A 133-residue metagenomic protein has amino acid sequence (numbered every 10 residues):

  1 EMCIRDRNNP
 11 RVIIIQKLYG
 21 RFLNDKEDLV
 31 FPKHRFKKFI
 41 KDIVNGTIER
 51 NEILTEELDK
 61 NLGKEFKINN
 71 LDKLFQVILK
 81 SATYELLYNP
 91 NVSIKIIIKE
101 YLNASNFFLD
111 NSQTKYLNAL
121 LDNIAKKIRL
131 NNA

Functional and structural regions predicted by a protein language model:
E1-I4: Short, small-residue-biased leader/transition segments that mark boundaries at the very start of proteins
R11, P32-Y88: Conserved AdoMet
R11-K26: Short terminal alpha-helical segments
Y19, I48, L87, N106-F107: Alpha-solenoid HEAT/Armadillo repeat architecture
Y19-L23, Y84, K126: Structural signal for membrane-spanning alpha-helices in multi-pass inner-membrane proteins, emphasizing helix cores
R21-N24, H34, N51, V92 (+2 more regions): Residues at alpha-helix boundaries and the short loops/turns that link adjacent helices
V77, Y88-A133: C-terminal non-catalytic interaction appendages of large macromolecular assemblies
